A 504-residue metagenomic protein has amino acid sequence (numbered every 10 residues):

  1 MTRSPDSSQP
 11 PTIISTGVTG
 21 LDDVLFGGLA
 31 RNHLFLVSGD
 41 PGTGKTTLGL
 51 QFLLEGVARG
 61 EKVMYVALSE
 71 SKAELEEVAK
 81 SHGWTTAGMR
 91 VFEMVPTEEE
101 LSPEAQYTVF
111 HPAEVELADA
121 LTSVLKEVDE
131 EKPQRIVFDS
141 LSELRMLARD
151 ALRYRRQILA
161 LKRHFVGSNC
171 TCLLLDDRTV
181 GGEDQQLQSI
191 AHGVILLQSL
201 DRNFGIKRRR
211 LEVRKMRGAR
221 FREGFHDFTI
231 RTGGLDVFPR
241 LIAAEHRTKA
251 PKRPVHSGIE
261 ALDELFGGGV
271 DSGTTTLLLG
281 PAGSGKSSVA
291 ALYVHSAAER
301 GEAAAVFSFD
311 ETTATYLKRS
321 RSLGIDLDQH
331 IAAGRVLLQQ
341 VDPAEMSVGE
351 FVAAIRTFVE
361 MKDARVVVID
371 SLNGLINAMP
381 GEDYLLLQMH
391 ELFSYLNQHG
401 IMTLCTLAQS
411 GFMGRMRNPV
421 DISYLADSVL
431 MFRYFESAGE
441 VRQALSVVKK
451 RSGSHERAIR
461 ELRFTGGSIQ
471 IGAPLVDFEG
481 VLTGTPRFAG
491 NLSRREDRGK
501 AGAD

Functional and structural regions predicted by a protein language model:
T2-P11, A113, T122, S199-H256 (+4 more regions): Conserved P-loop NTPase
V18-G28, G258-G269: Pre-Walker A adenine-sensing motif
G27-E93, L265-L327: Walker A/P-loop NTP-binding active-site region of P-loop NTPases, recognizing the glycine-rich GxxxxGKT/S
N32, R59-K62, A87-G88, N169-C170 (+10 more regions): Short glycine-/polar-rich loops that comprise or flank the Walker A/P-loop and associated switch/sensor motifs
F35, T108-I190, V194, E345-V429 (+1 more regions): P-loop NTPase motor core
F52, L75-K80, D177, G181-Q185 (+8 more regions): Short beta-alpha junctions and helix-cap segments that line functional grooves
E61-M146, E302-P380: Conserved inter-motif catalytic segment of the P-loop NTP-binding fold
S69-A73, S81, V95-E100, S142-L144 (+16 more regions): Conserved nucleotide-binding/hydrolysis micro-motifs of P-loop NTPases
